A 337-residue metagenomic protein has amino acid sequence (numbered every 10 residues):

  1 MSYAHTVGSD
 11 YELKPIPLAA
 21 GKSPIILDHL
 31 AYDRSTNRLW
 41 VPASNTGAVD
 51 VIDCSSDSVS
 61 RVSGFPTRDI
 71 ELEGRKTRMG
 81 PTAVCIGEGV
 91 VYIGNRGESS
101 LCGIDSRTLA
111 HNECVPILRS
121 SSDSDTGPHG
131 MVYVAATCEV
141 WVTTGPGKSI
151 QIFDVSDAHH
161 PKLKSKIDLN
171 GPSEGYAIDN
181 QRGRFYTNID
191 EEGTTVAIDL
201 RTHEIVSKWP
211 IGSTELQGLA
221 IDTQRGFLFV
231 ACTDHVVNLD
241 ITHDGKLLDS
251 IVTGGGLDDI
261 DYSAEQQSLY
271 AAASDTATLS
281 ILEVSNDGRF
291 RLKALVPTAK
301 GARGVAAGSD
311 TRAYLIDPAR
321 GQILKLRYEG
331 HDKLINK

Functional and structural regions predicted by a protein language model:
E12-K22, S58-G74, A110-S122, H159-I167 (+3 more regions): A short beta-strand motif characteristic of beta-propeller blades
A19-T36, T67-G89, L118-E139, I167-F185 (+5 more regions): Beta-rich, blade/repeat-based domains predominating in secreted/periplasmic proteins but also intracellular
S44, R96, G145-G147, D190 (+4 more regions): Short loop/turn segments immediately following the C-termini of beta-strands
G47-V49, S99-C102, K148-I150, G193-T195 (+3 more regions): Structural signal for beta-propeller blades
D53-D57, D105-L109, V155-H159, D199-H203 (+3 more regions): Short loop/turn segments that connect beta-strands within beta-propeller blades
R96-P172: Asp-box/WD-like beta-propeller blade repeats and closely related beta-sheet repeat scaffolds
A302-K337: Blade-level signature of beta-propeller repeat domains, shared across WD40, Kelch, NHL, RCC1 and BNR/Asp-box propellers
